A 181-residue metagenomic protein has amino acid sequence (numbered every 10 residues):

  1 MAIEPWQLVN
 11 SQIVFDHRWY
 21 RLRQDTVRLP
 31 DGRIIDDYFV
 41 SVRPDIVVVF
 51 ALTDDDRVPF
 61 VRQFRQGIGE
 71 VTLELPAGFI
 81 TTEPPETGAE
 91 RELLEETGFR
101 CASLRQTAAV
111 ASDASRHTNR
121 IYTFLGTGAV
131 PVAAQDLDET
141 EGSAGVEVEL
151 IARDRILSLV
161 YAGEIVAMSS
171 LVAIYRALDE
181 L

Functional and structural regions predicted by a protein language model:
M1-Q12: A short, amphipathic edge element
N10-V48, D54: Acidic, metal-coordinating catalytic segment for phosphate/diphosphate chemistry, firing primarily on the Nudix
H17, G67-I68, A114-R116: Short glycine/serine/proline-enriched coil/turn segments at secondary-structure junctions
R21-D25, V71, R120-Y122: Short beta-strand micro-motifs in enzyme catalytic cores
D36, I46-V48, T53, G78-A167: Unchanged
R43-L75: A glycine-rich, hydrophobic loop/mini-helix early in the fold
S170-L181: Short, amphipathic C-terminal "tail helix"
